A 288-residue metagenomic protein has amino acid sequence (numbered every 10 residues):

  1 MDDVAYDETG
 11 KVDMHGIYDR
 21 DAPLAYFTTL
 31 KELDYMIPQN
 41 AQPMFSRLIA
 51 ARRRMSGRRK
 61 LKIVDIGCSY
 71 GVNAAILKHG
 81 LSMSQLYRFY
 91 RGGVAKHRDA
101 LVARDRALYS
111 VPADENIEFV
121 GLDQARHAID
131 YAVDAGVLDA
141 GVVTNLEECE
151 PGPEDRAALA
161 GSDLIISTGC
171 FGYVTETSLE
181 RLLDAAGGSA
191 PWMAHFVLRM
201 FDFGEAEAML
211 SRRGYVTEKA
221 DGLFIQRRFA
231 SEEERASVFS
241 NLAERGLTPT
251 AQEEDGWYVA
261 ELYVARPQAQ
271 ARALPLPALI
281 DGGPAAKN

Functional and structural regions predicted by a protein language model:
M1-K62, V72, I76-F89: Class I SAM-dependent methyltransferase Rossmann-like catalytic core, especially the SAM/SAH-binding loop
L81-E118: Short mixed-charge
L122-H127: Conserved SAM/SAH-binding beta-strand->alpha-helix loop
V137-C149: Conserved SAM-binding strand-loop segment of SAM-dependent methyltransferases
G152-L164: A short acidic, Gly/Pro-enriched loop at the edge of an enzyme's catalytic core that lines a small-molecule cofactor
S162-S178: A short SAM/SAH-binding and catalytic strip from SAM-dependent methyltransferases
A186-F201: Conserved beta-strand signature within the Rossmann-like core of class I S-adenosyl-L-methionine
T217-A271: Class I S-adenosyl-L-methionine
